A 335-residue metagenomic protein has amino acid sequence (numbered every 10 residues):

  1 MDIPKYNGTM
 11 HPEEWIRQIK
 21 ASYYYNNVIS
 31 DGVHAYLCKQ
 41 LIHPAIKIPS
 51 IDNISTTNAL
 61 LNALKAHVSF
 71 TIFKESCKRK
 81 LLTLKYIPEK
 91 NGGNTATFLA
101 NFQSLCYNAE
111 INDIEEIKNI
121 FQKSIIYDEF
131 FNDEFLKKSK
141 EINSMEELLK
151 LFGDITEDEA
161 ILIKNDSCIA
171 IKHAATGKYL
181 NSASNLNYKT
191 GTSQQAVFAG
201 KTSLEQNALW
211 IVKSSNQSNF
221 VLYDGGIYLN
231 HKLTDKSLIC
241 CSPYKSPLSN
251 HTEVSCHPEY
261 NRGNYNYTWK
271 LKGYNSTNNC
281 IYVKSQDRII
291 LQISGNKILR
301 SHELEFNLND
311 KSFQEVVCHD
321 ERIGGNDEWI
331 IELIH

Functional and structural regions predicted by a protein language model:
M1-T156: Retroviral Gag capsid
E157-H335: Lectin-like carbohydrate-binding module/patch detector with strong preference for beta-trefoil
